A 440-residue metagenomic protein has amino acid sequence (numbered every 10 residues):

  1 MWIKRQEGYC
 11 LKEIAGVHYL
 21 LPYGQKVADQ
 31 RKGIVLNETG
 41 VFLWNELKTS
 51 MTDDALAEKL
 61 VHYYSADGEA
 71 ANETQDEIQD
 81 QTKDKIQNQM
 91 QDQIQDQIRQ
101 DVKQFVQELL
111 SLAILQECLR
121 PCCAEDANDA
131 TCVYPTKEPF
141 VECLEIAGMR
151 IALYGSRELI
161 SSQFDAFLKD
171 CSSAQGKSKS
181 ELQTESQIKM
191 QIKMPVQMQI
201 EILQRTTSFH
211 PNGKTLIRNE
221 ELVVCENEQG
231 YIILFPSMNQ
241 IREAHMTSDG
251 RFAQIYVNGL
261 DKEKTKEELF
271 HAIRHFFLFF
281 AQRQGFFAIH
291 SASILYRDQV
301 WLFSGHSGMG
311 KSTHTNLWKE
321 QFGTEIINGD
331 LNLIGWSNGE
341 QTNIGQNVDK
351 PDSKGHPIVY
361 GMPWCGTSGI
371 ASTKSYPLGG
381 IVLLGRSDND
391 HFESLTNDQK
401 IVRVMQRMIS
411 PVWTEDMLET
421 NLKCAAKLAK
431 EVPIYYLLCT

Functional and structural regions predicted by a protein language model:
M1-K12: Hydrophobic packing positions characteristic of elongated beta-solenoid/beta-helix-type spike/fiber shafts
K12-G40: Short alpha-helical segments that sit at the start of domains
I14-H18, K103, C118-W301, S307 (+3 more regions): A noncatalytic interaction/capping subdomain that flanks phosphate/NTP-handling catalytic cores
K32-P139: Long, charge-rich, low-complexity alpha-helical segments
E69-Q97, K177-E201, G345-Q346, K350: Intrinsically disordered, low-complexity segments used as extracellular stalks/linkers and nuclear/regulatory IDRs
G310: Conserved glycine(s) of the Walker
H314: Hydrophobic positions on the alpha1 helix immediately C-terminal to the Walker A/P-loop
N328: Phosphate-/nucleic-acid-contacting segments
